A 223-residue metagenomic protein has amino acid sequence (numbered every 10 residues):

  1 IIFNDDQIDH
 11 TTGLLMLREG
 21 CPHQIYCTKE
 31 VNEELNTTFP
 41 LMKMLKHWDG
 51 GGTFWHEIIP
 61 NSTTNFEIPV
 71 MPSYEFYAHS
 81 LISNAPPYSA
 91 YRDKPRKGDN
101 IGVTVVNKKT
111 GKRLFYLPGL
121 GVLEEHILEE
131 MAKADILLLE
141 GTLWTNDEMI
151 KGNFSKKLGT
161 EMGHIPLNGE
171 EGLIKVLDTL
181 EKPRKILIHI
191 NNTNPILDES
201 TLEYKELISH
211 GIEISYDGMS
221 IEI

Functional and structural regions predicted by a protein language model:
I1-C27: Active-site metal-binding motif and surrounding structural segment of the metallo-beta-lactamase
T11-L17, L35-T38, I127: Hydrophobic packing residues within well-ordered alpha-helices of enzyme cores
C21-Q24, V31-F66, I82: Acidic/polar short surface loop at catalytic or gating sites that assists cofactor/ion binding and chemistry
H23-V31, L138, L187-I188: Short internal beta-strands
V31-N36, T64, N146, T193-L197 (+1 more regions): Short, charged/polar "capping" segments at the starts of alpha-helices and the immediately preceding loops
G52-W55, F76, I212: Generic structural signal for residues in well-ordered beta-strands
E57-E130, D217-I223: Core dinuclear metal-dependent hydrolase active-site scaffold
G98-N100, K108-R113, L120-M219: Cap/insert and terminal regions of metallo-dependent hydrolase folds
